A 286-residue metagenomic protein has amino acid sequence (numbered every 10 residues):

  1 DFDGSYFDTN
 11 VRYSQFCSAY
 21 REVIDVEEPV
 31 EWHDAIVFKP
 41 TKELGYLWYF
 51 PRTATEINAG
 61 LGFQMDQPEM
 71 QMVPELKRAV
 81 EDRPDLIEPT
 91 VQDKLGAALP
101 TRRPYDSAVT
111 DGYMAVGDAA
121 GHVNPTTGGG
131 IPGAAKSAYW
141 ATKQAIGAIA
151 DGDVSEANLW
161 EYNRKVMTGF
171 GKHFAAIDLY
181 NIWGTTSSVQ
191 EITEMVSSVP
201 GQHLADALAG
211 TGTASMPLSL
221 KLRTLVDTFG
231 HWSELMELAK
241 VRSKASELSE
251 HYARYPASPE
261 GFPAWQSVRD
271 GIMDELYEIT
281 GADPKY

Functional and structural regions predicted by a protein language model:
D1-E88, G121-H122: Predominantly flavin-linked oxidoreductase catalytic cores and closely associated redox partners
Y6, E31, I87, L95-A98 (+7 more regions): Generic, low-specificity signal for short hydrophobic/alpha-helical stretches with a mild N-terminal bias, encompassing
A19, G45, N58-G62, L95-A97 (+3 more regions): Glycine-centered flexibility motif
I24, D34-K39, G45-P51, Q92-L95 (+7 more regions): Broad hydrophobic/π-residue packing in well-ordered secondary structure
D34-F38, Y49-F50, L61-F63, Q71-E75 (+7 more regions): General "foldedness" signal
Q67-T142, A150, E156-E161, T168 (+1 more regions): FAD/FMN-dependent oxidoreductases across multiple families
I146-Y286: C-terminal helical "tail/cap" subdomain of flavin- and related membrane-associated enzymes
